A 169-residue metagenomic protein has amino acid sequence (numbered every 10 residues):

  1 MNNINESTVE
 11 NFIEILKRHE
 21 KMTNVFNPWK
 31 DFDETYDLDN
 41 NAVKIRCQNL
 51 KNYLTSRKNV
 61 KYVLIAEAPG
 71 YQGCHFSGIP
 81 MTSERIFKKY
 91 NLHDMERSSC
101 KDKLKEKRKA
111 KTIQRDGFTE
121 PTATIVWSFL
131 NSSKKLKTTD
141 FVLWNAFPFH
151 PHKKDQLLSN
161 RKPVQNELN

Functional and structural regions predicted by a protein language model:
N2-N169: A polyanion-binding, active-site-adjacent surface
